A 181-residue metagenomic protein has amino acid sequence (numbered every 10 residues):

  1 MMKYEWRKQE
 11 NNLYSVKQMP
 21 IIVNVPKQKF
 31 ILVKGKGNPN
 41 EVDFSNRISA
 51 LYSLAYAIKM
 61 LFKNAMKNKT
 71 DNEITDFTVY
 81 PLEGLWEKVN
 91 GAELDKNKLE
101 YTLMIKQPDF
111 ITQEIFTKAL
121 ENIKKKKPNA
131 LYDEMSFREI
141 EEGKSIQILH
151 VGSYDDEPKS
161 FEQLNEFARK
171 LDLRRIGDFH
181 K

Functional and structural regions predicted by a protein language model:
M1-K181: A solvent-exposed interaction/effector surface
